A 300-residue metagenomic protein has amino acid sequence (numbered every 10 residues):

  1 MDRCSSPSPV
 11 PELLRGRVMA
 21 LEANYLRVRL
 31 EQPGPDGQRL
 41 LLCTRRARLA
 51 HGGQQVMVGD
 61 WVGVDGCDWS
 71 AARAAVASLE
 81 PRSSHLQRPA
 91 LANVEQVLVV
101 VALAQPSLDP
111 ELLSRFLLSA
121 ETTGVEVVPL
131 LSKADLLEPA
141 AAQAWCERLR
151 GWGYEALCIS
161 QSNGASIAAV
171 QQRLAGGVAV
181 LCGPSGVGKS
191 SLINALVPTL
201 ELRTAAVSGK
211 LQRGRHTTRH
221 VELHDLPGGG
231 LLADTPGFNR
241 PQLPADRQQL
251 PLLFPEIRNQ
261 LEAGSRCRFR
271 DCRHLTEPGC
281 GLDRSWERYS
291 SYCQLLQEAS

Functional and structural regions predicted by a protein language model:
S6-E12, N24, A47, G52-V62 (+9 more regions): Helix-rich effector regions associated with P-loop NTPase G domains
M19-Y25, R29: N-terminal "pre-motor" subdomain/linker immediately upstream of P-loop NTPase catalytic cores
P35-R46: A short macromolecule-binding patch
A102-Y154: Phosphate-binding glycine-rich loops and their immediate beta-loop-alpha structural context
L136-V187: Canonical P-loop GTPase G-domain recognition
S185, S190-S191, A195: Walker A/P-loop
